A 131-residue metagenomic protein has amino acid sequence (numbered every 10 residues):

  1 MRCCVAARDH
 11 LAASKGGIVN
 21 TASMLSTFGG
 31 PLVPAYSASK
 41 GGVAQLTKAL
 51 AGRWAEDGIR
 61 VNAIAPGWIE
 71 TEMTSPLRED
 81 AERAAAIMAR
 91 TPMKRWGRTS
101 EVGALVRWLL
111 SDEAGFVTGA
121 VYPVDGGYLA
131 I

Functional and structural regions predicted by a protein language model:
C4, S39, T47: Active-site helix of classical SDR
D9, G52-E56, G115: Alpha-helical segment proximal to the catalytic Tyr-Lys
S23: Residue(s) in the substrate-gating loop at a strand-loop-helix junction that position the organic substrate next
T27, A44, V61, A65-P76: Short, flexible catalytic-loop segment of classical short-chain dehydrogenase/reductase
F28, R107, T118-I131: Short C-terminal tail/terminal secondary-structure segment of NAD(P)H-dependent dehydrogenase/reductase domains
F28-P34, E56-D57, K94, D112: Active-site loop immediately N-terminal to the catalytic Tyr-X3-Lys motif of short-chain dehydrogenase/reductase
G29-S37, A49, T74: Active-site loop-to-helix junction immediately N-terminal to the catalytic Tyr of the SDR YXXXK motif in Rossmann-fold
T91-V102, E113: A conserved structural motif in NAD(P)-dependent oxidoreductases
